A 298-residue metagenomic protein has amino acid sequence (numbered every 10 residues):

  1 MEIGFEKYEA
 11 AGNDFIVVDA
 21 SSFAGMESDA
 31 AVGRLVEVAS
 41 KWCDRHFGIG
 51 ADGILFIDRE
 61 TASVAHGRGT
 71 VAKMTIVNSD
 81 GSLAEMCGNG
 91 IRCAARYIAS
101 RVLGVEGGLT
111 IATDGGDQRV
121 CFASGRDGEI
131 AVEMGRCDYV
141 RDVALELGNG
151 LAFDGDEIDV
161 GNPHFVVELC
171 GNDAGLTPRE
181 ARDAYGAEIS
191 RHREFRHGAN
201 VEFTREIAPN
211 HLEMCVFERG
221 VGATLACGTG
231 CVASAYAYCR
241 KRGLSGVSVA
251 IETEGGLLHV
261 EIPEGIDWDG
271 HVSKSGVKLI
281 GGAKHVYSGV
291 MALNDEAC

Functional and structural regions predicted by a protein language model:
M1-R126, V166-C298: A glycine-rich beta-to-alpha transition motif near the start of alpha/beta enzyme domains, typified by
I130-V132: Intrinsically disordered, low-complexity regions enriched in acidic/Ser/Thr/Pro/Gln residues
R136, D159, V216-E218: Non-cytosolic beta-sheet module surface loops
R136-G155, A184: Active-site glycine-rich loop that binds ribose-phosphate moieties when present
E146-P178: Internal active-site segments that recognize and position negatively charged phosphoryl groups and nucleotide moieties
